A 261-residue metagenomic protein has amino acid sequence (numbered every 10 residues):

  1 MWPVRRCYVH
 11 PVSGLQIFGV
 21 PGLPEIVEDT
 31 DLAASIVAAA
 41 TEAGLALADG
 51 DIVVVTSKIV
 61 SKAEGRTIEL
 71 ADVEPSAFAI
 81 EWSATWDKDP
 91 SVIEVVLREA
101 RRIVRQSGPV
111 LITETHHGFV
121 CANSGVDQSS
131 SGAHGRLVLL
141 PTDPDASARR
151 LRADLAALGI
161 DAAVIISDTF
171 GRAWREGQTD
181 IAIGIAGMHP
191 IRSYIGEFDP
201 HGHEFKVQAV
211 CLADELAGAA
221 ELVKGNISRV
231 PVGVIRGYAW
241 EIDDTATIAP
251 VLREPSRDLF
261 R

Functional and structural regions predicted by a protein language model:
H10-I52: N-terminal glycine-/serine-/threonine-rich phosphate-binding loop
S13-P24, S57, T67-V73, F78-L139 (+2 more regions): A structural signal for small-residue-enriched, beta-sheet-centric alpha/beta enzyme cores and oligomeric scaffold folds
T30-L45, T142-A162: Phosphate-interacting basic helix/loop segments used at nucleotide- and nucleic-acid interfaces
G50-D51, V55-K58, A63: Short, conserved active-site loops that position catalytic residues or coordinate cofactors/metal ions across diverse
